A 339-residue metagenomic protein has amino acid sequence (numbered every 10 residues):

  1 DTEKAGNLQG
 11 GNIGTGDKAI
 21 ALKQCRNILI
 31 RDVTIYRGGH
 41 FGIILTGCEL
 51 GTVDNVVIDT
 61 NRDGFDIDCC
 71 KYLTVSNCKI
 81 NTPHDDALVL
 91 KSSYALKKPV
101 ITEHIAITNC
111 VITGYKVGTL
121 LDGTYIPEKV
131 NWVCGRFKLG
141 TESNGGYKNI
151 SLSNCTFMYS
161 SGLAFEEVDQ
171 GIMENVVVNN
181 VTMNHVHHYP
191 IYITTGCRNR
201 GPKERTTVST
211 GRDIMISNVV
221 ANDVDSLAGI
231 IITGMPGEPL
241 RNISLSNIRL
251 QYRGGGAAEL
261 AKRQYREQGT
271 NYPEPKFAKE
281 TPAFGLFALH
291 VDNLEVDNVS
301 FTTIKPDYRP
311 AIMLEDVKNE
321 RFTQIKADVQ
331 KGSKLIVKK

Functional and structural regions predicted by a protein language model:
D1-K339: Extracellular/periplasmic carbohydrate-active domains that bind, remodel, or depolymerize complex polysaccharides
